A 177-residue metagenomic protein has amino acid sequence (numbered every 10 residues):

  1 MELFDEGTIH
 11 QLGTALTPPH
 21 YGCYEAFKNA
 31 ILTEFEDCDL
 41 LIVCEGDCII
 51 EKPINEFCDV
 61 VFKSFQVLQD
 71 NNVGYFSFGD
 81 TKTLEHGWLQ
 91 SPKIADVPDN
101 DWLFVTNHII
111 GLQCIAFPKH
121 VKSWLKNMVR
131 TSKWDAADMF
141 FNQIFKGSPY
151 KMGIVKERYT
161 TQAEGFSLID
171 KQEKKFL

Functional and structural regions predicted by a protein language model:
M1-C44, C48-L177: An acidic/histidine-cluster motif and surrounding catalytic segment that typifies divalent-metal-assisted enzyme active
